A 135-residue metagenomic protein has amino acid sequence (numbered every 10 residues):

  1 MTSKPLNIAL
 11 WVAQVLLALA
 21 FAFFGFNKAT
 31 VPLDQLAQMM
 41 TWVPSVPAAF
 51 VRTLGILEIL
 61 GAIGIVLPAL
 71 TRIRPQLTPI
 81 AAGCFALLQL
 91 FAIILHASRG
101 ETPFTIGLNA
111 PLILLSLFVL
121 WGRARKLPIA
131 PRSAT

Functional and structural regions predicted by a protein language model:
M1-T135: Membrane-interface extramembranous regions
